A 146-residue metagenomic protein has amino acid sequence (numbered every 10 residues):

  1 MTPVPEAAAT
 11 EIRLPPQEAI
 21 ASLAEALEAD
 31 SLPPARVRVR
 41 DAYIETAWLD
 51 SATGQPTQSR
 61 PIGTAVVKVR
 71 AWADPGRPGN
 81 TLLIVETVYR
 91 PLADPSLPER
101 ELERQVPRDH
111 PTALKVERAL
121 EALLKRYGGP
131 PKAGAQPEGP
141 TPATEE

Functional and structural regions predicted by a protein language model:
M1-E146: Ser/Thr-rich, low-complexity intrinsically disordered terminal regions
